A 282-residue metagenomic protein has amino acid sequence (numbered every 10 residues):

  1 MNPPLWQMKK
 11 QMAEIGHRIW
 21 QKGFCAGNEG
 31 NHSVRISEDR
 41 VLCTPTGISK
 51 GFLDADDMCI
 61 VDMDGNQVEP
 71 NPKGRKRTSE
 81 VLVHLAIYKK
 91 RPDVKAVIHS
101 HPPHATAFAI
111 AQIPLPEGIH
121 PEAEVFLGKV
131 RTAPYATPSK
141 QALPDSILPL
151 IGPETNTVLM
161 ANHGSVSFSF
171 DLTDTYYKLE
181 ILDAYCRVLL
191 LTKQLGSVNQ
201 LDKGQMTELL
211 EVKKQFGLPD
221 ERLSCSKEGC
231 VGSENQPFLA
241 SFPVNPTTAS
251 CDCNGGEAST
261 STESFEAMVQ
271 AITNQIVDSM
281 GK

Functional and structural regions predicted by a protein language model:
M1-K282: Glycine-rich flexible loops
